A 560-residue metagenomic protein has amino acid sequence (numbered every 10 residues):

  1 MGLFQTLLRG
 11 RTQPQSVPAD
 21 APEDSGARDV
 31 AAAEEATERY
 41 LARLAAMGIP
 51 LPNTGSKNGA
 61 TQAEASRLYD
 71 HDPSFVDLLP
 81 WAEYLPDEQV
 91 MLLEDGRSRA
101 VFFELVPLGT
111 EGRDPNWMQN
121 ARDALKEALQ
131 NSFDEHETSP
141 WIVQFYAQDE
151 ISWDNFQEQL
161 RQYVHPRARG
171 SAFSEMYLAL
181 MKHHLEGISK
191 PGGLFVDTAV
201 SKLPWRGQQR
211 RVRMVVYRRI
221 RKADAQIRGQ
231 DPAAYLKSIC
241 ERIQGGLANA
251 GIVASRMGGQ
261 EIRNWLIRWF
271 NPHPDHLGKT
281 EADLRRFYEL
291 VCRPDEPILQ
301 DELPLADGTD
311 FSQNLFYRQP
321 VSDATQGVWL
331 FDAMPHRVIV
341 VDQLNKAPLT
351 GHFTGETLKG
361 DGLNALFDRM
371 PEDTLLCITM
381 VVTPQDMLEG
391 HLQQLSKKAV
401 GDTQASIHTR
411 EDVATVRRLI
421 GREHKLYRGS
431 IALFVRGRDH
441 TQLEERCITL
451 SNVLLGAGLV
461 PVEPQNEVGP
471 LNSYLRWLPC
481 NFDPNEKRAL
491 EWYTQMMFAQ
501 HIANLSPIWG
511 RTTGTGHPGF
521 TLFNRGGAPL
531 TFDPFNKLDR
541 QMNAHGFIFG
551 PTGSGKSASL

Functional and structural regions predicted by a protein language model:
G2-G510: Extended, folded cores of ATP/NTP-driven motor/assembly subunits in large transport and secretion machines
P115-M118, R122-F133, T515-L560: Glycine-rich phosphate-binding loop of nucleotide-binding enzymes
